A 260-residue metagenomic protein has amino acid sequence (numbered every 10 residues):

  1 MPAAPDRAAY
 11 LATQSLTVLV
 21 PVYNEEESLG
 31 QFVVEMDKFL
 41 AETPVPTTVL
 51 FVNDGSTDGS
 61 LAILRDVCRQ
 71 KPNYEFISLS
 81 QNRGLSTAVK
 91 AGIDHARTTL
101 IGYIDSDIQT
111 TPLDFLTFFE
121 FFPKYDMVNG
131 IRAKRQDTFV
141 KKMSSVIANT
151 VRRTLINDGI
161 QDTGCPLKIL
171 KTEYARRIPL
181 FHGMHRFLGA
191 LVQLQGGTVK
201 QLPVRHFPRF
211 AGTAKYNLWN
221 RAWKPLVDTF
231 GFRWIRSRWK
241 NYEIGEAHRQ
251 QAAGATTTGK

Functional and structural regions predicted by a protein language model:
M1-K38: N-proximal low-complexity "stem/linker" segments adjacent to membrane-targeting elements
M1-Q14, N157-D158, F181-K260: Hydrophobic helical membrane-anchoring modules
E25-S28, S56, L85, T111: Donor nucleotide-sugar binding loop of glycosyltransferases
E27-Q31, D58-V67: Acidic helix N-cap motif at the loop->helix transition within catalytic regions of sugar-transfer enzymes
V45-G55, I77-L79: Short beta-strand/loop segment that forms part of the nucleotide-sugar
N53-A62, I108: A conserved acidic beta->alpha catalytic loop
E75-H95, L100, Q109-R186, F207-F232 (+1 more regions): Acceptor/aglycone-binding surface of glycosyltransferases and processive sugar-polymer synthases
